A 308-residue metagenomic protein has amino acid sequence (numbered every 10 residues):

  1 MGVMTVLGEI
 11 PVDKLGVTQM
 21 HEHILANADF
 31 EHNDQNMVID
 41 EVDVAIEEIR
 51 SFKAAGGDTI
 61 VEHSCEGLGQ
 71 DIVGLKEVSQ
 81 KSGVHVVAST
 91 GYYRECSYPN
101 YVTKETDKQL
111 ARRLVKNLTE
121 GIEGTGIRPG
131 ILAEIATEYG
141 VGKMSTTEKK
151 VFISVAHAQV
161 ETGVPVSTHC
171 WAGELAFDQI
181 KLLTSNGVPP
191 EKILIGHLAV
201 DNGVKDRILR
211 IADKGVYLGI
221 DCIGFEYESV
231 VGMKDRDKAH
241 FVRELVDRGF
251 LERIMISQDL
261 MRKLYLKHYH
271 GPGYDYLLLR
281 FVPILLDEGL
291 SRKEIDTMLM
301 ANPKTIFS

Functional and structural regions predicted by a protein language model:
M1-E31: Replace "His-x-His-based motif
G2-G8, Y276-S308: Mid-to-C-terminal alpha-helical segments outside catalytic/metal-binding sites
G16-M20, L25, D34-H85, K108-I127: Alpha-helical scaffold segments that flank or form the walls of functional sites
H21, I60, Y92, Q159 (+4 more regions): Divalent metal-coordination and catalytic microenvironments
A28-H32, I72, Y98, A176-L182 (+3 more regions): Histidine/acidic-residue-rich catalytic or RNA/ligand-binding cores of hydrolases and nuclease-related proteins
E77-Q80, H85-V87, G91-T162, Y217 (+1 more regions): Active-site gating/metal-coordination segments in enzymes
V160-E244, I254: Catalytic pocket-lining loop regions of alpha/beta-barrel enzymes, especially the amidohydrolase/enolase/GH5 lineages
V166-S167, I220-D221, F250-G271: Short acidic/histidine-rich active-site segments
